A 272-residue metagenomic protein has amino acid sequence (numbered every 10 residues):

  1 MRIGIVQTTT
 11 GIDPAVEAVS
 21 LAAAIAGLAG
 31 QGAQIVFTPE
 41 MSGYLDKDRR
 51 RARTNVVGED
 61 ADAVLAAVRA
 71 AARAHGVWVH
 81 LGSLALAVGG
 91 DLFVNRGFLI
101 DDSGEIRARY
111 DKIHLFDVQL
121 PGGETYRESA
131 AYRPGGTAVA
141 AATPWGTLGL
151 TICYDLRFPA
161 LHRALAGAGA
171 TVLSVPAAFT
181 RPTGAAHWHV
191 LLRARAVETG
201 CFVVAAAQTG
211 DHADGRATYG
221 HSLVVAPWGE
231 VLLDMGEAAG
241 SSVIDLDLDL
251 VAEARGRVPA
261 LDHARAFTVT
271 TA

Functional and structural regions predicted by a protein language model:
M1-I12, F37, R96, R109 (+2 more regions): Active-site-proximal beta-strand elements of phosphoester/diester hydrolases
V6, Y110, A141, A206 (+2 more regions): Hydrophobic residues at beta-strand termini and immediately following loops that shape nucleotide-binding pockets
P14, V19-S103, R109, T180-R195 (+1 more regions): Cys-nucleophile CN-hydrolase/nitrilase-fold catalytic domain and related Cys-dependent amidase chemistry that acts on
Y44, F98, R109-F116, L223 (+1 more regions): Short beta->alpha transition motifs characteristic of CBS
D60-H80, T147, C153-S242: CN hydrolase (nitrilase-like) catalytic-core segments centered on the catalytic cysteine and neighboring Lys/Glu
L81-S83, R96-L99, V139-A141, S222-V224 (+1 more regions): Short beta-strand scaffold segments in enzyme catalytic cores
V88-A168, R181-G184, V190, R257-A260: Active-site catalytic loop in hydrolytic enzyme cores
D249-A272: A short C-terminal boundary segment appended to hydrolase-like catalytic domains
